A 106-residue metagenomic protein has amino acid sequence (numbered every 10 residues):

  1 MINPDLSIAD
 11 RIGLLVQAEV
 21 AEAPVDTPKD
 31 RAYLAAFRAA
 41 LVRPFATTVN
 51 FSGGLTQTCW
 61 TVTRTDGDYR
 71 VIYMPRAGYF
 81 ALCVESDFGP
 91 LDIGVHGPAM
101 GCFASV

Functional and structural regions predicted by a protein language model:
M1-G53, Q57: N-terminal domain-onset segments
A39-D92: Amphipathic protein-protein interaction modules
S86-V106: Compact, glycine/acidic-enriched structural inserts
